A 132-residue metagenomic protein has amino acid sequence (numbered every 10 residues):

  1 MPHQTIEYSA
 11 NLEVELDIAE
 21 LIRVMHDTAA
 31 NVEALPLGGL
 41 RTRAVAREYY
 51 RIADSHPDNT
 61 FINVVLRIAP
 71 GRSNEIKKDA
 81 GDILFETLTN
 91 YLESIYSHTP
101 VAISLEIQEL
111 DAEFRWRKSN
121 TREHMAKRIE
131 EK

Functional and structural regions predicted by a protein language model:
M1-P36: Long, hydrophobic N-terminal alpha-helical segment
Q4, R23-V24, A46, R117 (+1 more regions): Macromolecular interaction modules
E7, R43-V45, V65-R67, S104-Q108: Solvent-exposed beta-strand sheet faces enriched in polar/charged residues
A10-N11, A46-Y50, I107-F114: Short, internal active-site loops enriched in acidic
L37-F61: Short, solvent-exposed beta-alpha or beta-beta edge segments that form flexible loop/patches at the rim of ligand
L40-R41, E93-A112: A short amphipathic beta-strand at an alpha->beta junction
D54-I95, T99: Mid-chain, well-packed structural core segment of small domains
F114-K132: Short, low-complexity, polybasic intrinsically disordered segments
